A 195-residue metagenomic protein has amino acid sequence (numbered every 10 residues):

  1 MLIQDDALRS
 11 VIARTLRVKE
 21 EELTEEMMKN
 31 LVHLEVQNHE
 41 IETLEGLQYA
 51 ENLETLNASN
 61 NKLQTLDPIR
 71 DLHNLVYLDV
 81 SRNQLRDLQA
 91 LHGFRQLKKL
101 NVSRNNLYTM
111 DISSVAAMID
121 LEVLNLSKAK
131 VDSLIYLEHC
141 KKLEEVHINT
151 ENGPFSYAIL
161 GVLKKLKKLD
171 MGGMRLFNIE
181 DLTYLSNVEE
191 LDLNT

Functional and structural regions predicted by a protein language model:
M1-E51: LRR flanking "cap" motifs
L2, D6, S10, V115 (+2 more regions): Low-complexity, intrinsically disordered regions enriched in charged/polar residues
K29-E42, G46, N52-Q64, P68 (+7 more regions): Concave beta-strand-loop units of leucine-rich repeat
